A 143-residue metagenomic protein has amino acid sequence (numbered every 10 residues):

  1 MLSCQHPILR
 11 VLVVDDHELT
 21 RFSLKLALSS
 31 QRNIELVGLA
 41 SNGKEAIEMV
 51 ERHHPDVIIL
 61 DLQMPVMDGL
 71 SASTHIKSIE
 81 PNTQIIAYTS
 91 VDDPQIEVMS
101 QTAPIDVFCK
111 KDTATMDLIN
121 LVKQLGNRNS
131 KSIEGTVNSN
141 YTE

Functional and structural regions predicted by a protein language model:
M1-R10, M116-E143: Non-catalytic signal-transmission and effector/linker regions of two-component phosphorelay proteins
P7-T20, L24-L28: Conserved acidic segment of CheY-like receiver
N33-S41, M49: Short hydrophobic/Thr-rich beta-strand motif most characteristic of the beta2 strand and flanking loop of CheY-like
N42-E45, D68-S71: Acidic catalytic/metal-coordinating carboxylates
H53-I59: Active-site beta3 strand of CheY-like receiver
M64: Receiver (REC) domain active-site loop signature in two-component systems and cognate sites in sensor histidine kinases
S71, D92-C109, T113-N120, Q124: Alpha4 helix (beta4-alpha4-beta5 surface) of REC/receiver domains from two-component response regulators
